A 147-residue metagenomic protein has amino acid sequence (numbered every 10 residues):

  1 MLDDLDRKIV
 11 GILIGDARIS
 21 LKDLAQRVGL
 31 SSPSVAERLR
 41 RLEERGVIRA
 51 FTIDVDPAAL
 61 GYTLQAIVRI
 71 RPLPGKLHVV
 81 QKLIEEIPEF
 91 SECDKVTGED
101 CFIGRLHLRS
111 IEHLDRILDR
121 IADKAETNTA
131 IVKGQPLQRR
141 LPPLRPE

Functional and structural regions predicted by a protein language model:
M1-E147: A compositional/biophysical signature of low hydrophobicity enriched in polar/charged and small residues
